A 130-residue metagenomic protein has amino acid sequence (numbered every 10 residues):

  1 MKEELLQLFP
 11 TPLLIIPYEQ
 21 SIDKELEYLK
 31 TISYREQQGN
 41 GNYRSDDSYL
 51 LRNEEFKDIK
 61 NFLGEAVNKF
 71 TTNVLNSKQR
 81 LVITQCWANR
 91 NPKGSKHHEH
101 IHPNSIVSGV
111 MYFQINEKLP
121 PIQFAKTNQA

Functional and structural regions predicted by a protein language model:
M1-N76, K96: Non-heme Fe(II)/2-oxoglutarate
L6-Q7, Q79, H100, I115: Sterically constrained small-residue positions within well-ordered secondary structures of folded domains
P10-P12, V82-T84, S105-V107: Residues at beta-strand starts and edge strands
N76-C86: A short coil-to-beta-strand element that immediately follows conserved catalytic motifs
A88-A130: Catalytic core of non-heme Fe(II) oxygenases with the double-stranded beta-helix
